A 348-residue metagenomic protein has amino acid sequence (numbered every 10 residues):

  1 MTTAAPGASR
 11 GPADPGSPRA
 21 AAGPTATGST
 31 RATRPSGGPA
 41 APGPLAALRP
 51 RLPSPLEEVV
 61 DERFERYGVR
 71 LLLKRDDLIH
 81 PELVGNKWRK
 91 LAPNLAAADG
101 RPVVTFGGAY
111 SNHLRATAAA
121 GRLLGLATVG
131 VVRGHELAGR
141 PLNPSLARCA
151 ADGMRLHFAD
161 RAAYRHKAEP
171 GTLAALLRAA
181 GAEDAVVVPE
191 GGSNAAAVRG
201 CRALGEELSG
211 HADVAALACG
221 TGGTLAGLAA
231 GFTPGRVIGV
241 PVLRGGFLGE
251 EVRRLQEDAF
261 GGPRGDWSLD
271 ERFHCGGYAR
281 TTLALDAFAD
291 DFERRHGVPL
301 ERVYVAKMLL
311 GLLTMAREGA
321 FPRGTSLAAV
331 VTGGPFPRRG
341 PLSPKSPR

Functional and structural regions predicted by a protein language model:
M1-R19, G28-R348: PLP-dependent amino-acid enzyme catalytic core
